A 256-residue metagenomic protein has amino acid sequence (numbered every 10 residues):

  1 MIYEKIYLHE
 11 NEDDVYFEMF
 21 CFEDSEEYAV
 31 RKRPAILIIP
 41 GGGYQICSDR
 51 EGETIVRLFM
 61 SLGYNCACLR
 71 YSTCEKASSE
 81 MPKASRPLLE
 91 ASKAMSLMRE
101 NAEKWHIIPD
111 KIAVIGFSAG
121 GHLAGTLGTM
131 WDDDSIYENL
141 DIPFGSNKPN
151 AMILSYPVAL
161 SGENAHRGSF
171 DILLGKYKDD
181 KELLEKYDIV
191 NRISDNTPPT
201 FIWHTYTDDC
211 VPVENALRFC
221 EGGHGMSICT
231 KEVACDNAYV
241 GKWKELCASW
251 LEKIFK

Functional and structural regions predicted by a protein language model:
M1-R31, R86, E163, R167 (+1 more regions): N-terminal cap/lid segment of alpha/beta-hydrolase-fold proteins
E12, E221-K256: C-terminal catalytic histidine-bearing segment of alpha/beta-hydrolase fold enzymes
K32-G41: Short beta-strand element of the alpha/beta-hydrolase
S48-D49, A67-P109, N237-Y239: Catalytic nucleophile-loop/oxyanion-hole region of alpha/beta-hydrolase and closely related hydrolase-like folds
D49-A67: Short amphipathic alpha-helix adjacent to the substrate-entry channel of hydrolases
S96-G168, L184-E185: Primarily recognizes the serine-hydrolase "nucleophile elbow" in alpha/beta-hydrolase and SGNH/GDSL folds
N196, F201-H204, D208: Short beta-strand/loop motif that positions the catalytic acidic residue of the alpha/beta-hydrolase fold
D209-R218: Conserved alpha/beta-hydrolase "acid-adjacent" motif
